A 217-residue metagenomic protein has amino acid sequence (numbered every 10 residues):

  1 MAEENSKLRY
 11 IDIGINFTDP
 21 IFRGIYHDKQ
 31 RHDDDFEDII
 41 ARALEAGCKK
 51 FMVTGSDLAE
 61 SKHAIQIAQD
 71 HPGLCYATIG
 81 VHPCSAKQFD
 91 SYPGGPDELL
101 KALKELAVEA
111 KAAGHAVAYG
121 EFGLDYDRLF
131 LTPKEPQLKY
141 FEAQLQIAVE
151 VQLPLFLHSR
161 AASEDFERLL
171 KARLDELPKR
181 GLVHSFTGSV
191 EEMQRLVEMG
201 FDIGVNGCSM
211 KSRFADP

Functional and structural regions predicted by a protein language model:
M1-P217: Mid-domain alpha/beta scaffold segments of enzyme catalytic cores
